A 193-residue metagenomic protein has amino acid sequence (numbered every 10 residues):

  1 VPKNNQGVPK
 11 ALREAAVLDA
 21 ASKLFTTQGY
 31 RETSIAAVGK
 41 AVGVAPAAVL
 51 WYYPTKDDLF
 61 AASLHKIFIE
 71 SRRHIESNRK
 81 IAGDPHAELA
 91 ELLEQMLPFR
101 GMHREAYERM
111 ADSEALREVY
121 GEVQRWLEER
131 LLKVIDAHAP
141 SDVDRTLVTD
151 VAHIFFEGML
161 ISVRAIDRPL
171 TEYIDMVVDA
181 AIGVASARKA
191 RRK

Functional and structural regions predicted by a protein language model:
V1-L12, K23, K189-K193: N-terminal intrinsically disordered/low-complexity leader segments
L12, A16, A20-D58, A62: Helix-turn-helix
A62, R73-P98, T149: Hydrophobic alpha-helical connector segments
H65-S71: Short, basic, alpha-helical segments at the C-terminal edge of helix-turn-helix-like DNA-binding modules
R72, Q95, E114-P140, T146-D150 (+1 more regions): Amphipathic alpha-helical packing segments from all-alpha helical-bundle domains
Q95-G121, I161-R164: Amphipathic alpha-helical segments used for helix-helix packing
F156: Cytochrome P450 catalytic-core helices
